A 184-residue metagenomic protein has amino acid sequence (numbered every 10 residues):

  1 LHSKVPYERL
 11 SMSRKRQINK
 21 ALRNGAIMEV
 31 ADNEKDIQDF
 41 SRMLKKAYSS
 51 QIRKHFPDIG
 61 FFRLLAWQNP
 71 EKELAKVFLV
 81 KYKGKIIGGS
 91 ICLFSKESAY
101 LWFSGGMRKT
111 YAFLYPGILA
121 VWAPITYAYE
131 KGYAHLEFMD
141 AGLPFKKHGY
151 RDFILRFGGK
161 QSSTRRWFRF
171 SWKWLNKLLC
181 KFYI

Functional and structural regions predicted by a protein language model:
L1-A112: A conserved beta-strand-loop-helix scaffold within acyl/acetyltransferase catalytic domains
L1-A26, D140-I184: Terminal substrate-recognition subdomain of acyl/acetyltransferases
F62-K173: Aromatic (often tryptophan-rich) hydrophobic motifs at membrane interfaces
